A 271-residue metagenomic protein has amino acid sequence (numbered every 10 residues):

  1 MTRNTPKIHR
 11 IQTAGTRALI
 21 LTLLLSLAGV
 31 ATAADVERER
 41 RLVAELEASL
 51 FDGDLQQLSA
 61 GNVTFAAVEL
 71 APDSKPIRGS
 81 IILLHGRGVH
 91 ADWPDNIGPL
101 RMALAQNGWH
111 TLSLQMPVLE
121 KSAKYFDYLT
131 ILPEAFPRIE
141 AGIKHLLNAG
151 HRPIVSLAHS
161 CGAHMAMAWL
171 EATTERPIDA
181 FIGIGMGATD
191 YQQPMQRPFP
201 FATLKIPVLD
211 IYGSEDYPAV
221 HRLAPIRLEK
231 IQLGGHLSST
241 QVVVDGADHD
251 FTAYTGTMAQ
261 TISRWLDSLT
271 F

Functional and structural regions predicted by a protein language model:
A28-A31: N-terminal signal peptide c-region/cleavage motif recognized by signal peptidases
A34-S74: N-terminal cap/lid segment of alpha/beta-hydrolase-fold proteins
D73-Q106, L112: Short, surface-exposed "cap/lid" segments of acyl-processing enzymes
V89, Q115-T130: Cap/lid segment of the alpha/beta-hydrolase catalytic domain
Y125-A149: Alpha/beta-hydrolase active-site loop
L157-A166: Gly/Ala-rich beta-loop-alpha elbow adjacent to hydrolase catalytic centers
A180, G185-V243, D248: The feature captures the conserved acid-bearing segment of alpha/beta-hydrolase catalytic domains
H236-F271: C-terminal catalytic histidine-bearing segment of alpha/beta-hydrolase fold enzymes
